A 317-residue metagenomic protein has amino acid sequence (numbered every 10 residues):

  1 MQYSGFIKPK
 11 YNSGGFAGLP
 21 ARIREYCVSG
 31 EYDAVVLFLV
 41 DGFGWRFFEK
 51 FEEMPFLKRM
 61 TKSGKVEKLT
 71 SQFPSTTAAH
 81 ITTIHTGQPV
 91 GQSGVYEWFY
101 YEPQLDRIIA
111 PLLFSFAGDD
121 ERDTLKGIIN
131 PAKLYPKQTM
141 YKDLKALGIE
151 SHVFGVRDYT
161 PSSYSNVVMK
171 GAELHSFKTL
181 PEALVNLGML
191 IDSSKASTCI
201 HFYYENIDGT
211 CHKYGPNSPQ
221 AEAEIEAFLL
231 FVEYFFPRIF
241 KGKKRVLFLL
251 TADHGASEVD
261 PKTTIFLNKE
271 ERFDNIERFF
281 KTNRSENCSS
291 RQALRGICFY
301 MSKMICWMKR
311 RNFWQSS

Functional and structural regions predicted by a protein language model:
M1-S317: Feature captures the catalytic ectodomains and active-site-proximal regions of enzymes that hydrolyze or transfer
